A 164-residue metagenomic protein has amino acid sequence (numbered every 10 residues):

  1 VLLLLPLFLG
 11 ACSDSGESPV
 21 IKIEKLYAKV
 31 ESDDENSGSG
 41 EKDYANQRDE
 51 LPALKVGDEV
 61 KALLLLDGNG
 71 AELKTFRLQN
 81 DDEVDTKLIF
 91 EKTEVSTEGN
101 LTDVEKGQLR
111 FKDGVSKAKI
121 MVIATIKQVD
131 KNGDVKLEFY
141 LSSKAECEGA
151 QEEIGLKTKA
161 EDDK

Functional and structural regions predicted by a protein language model:
P6-D34: Bacterial Sec-dependent N-terminal signal peptides
N46-L54: Short beta-strand segments of immunoglobulin-like
P52, A62-G70, S143: Extracellular acidic, Ser/Thr/Pro-rich low-complexity tracts
V60, G133-L137: Exposed beta-strand face motif in extracellular beta-rich ectodomains
D103-I123: Aromatic sugar-binding surface patches on proteins that engage polysaccharides or sugar-phosphate polymers
T125-K131: Short, surface-exposed loop/turn segments at beta-strand-coil junctions that are enriched for proline with nearby
L141-C147: Short, solvent-exposed loop/turn segments at the edges of extracellular beta-sandwich modules
C147-K164: Short beta-strand elements
